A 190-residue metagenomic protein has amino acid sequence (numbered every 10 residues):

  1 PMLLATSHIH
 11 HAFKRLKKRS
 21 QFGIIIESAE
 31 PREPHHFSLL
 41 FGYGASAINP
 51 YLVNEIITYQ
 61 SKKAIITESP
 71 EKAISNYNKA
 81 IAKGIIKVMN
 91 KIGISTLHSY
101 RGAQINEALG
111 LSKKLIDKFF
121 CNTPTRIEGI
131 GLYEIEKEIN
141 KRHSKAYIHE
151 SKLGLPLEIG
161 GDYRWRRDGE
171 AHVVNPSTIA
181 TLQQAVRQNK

Functional and structural regions predicted by a protein language model:
M2-H8, I56-I66: Active-site-adjacent beta->alpha loops and helix N-cap segments on the catalytic face of soluble alpha/beta enzymes
M2-I26, N76-K83, K87: Alpha-helix-loop-beta-strand connector modules within alpha/beta enzyme cores
I9, L40, T96: Conserved, mostly hydrophobic/aromatic
F22-S28, F41, I48-P50, H98: Hydrophobic faces of well-ordered beta-strands that scaffold small-molecule active sites in alpha/beta enzyme cores
S28-R32, N54: Active-site-proximal loop/turn and secondary-structure-junction residues that shape catalytic pockets, frequently
P31-G44: Catalytic cores of alpha/beta
H36-F37, A47-P50, K62-K190: Flexible, glycine-rich loop/tail regions that form catalytic "lids" or insertion modules at the edges of active sites
